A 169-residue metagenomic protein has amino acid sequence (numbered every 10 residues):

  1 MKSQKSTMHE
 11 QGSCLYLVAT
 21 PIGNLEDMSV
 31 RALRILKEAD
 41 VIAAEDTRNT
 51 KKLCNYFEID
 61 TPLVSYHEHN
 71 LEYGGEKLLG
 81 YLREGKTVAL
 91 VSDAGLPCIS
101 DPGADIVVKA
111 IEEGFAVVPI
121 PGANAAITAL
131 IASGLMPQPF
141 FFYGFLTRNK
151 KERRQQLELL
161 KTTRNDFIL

Functional and structural regions predicted by a protein language model:
K2-E68: Glycine-rich, flexible N-terminal cofactor/catalytic loop recognition
K2-K5, G12-S13, T128-L169: Beta-strand/loop-alpha-helix module characteristic of Rossmann-like adenine-cofactor folds
S13-L15, E84-A89, D166: Loop/turn-to-beta-strand initiation segments
A32-I35, Y81, I106-E113, Q156-L160: Catalytic-core regions built around general acid/base machinery
L36-I42, F115-V117, F167: Short active-site oxyanion
V64-Y73, Y143-K150: Conserved helicase motor
E68-R83, P102: Short phosphate-binding loop-to-helix
E84-F141: Short glycine-cluster motifs
